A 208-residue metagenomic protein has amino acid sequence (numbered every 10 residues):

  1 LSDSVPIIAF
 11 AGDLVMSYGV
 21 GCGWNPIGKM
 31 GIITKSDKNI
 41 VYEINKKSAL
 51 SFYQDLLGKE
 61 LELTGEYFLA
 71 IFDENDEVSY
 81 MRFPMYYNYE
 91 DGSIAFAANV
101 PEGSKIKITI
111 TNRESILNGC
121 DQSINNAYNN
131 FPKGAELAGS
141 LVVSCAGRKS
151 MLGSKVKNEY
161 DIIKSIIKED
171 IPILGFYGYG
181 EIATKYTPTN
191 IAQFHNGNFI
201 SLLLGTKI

Functional and structural regions predicted by a protein language model:
L1-G153, K157-I166, I171, F176-I208: Small-residue-enriched flexible segments
